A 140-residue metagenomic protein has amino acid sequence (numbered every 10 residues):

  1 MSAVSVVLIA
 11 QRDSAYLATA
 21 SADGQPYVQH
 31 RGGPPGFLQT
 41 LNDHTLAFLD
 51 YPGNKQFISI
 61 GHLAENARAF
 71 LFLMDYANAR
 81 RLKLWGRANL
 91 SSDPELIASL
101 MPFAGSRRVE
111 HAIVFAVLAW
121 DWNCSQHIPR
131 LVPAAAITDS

Functional and structural regions predicted by a protein language model:
M1-S140: Binding-site signature for planar aromatic cofactors or substrates
